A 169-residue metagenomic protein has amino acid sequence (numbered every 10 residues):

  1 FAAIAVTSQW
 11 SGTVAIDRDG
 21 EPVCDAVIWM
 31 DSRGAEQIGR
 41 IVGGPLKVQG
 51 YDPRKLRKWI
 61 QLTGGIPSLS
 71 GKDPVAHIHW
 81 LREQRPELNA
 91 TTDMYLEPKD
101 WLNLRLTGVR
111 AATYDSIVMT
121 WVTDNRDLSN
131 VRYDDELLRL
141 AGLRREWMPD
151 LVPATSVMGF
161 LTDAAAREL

Functional and structural regions predicted by a protein language model:
F1-L169: Glycine-rich phosphate-binding/catalytic subdomain of phosphoryl-transfer and nucleotide/sugar-phosphate-processing
